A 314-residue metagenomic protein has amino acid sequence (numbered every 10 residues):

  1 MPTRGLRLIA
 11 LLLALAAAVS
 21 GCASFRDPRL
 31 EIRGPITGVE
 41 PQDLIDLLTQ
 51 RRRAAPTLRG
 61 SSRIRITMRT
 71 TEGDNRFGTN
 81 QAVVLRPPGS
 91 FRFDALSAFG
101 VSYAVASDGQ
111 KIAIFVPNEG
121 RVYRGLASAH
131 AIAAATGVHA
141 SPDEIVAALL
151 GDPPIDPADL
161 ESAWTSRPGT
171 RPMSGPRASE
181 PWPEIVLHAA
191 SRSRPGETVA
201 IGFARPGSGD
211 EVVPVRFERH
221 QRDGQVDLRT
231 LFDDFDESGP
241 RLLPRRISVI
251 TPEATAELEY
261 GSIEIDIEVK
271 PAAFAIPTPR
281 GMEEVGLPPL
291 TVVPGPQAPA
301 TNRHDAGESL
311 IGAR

Functional and structural regions predicted by a protein language model:
M1-C22: Sec-dependent bacterial lipoprotein signal peptides
C22-G78, P289-R314: N-terminal leader/targeting segments and the immediate start of mature chains
A23, E161-G286: Gly/Pro-enriched, hydrophobic low-complexity segments that function as extracytoplasmic propeptides/linkers
Q50-L58, G73-F77, V84-P87, V105 (+3 more regions): Edge/loop elements at the starts and ends of beta-strands within beta-rich repeat scaffolds
P56-I64, T79-V83, P87-A95, Y103-V105 (+4 more regions): One face of beta-strands
R86-A147: An acidic-aromatic
G125-S174, R280-R314: C-terminal low-complexity, charged extensions that often adopt amphipathic alpha-helices
